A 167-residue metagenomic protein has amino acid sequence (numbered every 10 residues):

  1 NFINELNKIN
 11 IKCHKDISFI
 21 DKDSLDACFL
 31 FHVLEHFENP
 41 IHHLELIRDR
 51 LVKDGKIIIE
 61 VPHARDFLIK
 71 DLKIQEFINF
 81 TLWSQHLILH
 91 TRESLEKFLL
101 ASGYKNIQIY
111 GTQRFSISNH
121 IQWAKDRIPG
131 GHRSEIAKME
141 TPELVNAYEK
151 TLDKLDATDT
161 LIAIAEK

Functional and structural regions predicted by a protein language model:
N1-I74, S84-Y104, T160-K167: Conserved SAM-binding loop
K73, Q108-K167: A C-terminal cap/extension of S-adenosyl-L-methionine-dependent methyltransferases that defines the acceptor-substrate
